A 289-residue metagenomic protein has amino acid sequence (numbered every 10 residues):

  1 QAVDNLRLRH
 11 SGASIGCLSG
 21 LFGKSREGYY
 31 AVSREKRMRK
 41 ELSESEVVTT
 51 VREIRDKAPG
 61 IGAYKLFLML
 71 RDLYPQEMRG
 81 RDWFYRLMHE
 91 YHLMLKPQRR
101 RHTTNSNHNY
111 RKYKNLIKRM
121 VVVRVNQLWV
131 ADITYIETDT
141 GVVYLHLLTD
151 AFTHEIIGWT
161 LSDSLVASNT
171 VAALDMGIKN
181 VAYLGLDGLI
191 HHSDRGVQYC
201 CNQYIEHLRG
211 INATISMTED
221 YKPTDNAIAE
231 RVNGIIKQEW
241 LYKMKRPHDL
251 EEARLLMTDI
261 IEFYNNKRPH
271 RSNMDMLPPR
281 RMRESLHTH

Functional and structural regions predicted by a protein language model:
Q1-G12, V48, R52-D56: Short, amphipathic alpha-helical "recognition" segments used to contact nucleic acids or chromatin
V3, L18-S19, Y29, V51 (+14 more regions): Mobile genetic element proteins and their domesticated derivatives, centered on retroelements and DNA transposons
N5-Y30, W83, E90: Structured, non-catalytic alpha/beta "coupling" segments that mediate domain-domain communication and provide generic
R26-V125, P278-T288: Basic, flexible linker segments flanking DNA-binding modules in nucleic acid-interacting mobile-element proteins
R37, N202, R209-A213, I235-H289: C-terminal domain-tail junction helix/linker
L42, T104-H108, S193-R195, C201-L208 (+3 more regions): RNase H-like two-metal-ion nuclease catalytic core shared by retroviral integrases and related mobile-element nucleases
V122-I157: An active-site-proximal beta-strand-loop segment
G141, T160-L184: Active-site beta-loop-alpha junctions of metal-dependent nucleic acid enzymes, especially the RNase H-like/DDE
